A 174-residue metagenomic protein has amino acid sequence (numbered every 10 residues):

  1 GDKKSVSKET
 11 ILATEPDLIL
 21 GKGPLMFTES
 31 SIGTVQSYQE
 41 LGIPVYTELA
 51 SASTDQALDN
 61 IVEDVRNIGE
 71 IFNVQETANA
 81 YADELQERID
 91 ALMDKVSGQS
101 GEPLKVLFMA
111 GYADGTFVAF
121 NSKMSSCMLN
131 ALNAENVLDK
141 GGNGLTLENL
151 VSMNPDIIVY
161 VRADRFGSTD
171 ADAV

Functional and structural regions predicted by a protein language model:
G1-I71, T146-V174: Acidic/His-rich segments in extracytoplasmic proteins that coordinate ligands and/or metal ions
D2-S5, N79, D83-Q86, G141: Conserved phosphate-coordination/catalytic loops
K4, F117-N143: Alpha-helical, coiled-coil/dimerization segments enriched in small aliphatic residues
T10, G101, N121-K123: Short, flexible segments with low predicted structural confidence
G33-D114, E135: Extracytoplasmic substrate-binding proteins
R88, K95, A131-E135, M153-D156 (+1 more regions): Short hydrophobic alpha-helical module
K95-S100, M128, N149-S152: Short, conserved, surface-exposed binding loops centered on an aromatic residue
D114-V118, G167-T169: Short acidic/glycine-rich loop or secondary-structure boundary segments that cap or lie
